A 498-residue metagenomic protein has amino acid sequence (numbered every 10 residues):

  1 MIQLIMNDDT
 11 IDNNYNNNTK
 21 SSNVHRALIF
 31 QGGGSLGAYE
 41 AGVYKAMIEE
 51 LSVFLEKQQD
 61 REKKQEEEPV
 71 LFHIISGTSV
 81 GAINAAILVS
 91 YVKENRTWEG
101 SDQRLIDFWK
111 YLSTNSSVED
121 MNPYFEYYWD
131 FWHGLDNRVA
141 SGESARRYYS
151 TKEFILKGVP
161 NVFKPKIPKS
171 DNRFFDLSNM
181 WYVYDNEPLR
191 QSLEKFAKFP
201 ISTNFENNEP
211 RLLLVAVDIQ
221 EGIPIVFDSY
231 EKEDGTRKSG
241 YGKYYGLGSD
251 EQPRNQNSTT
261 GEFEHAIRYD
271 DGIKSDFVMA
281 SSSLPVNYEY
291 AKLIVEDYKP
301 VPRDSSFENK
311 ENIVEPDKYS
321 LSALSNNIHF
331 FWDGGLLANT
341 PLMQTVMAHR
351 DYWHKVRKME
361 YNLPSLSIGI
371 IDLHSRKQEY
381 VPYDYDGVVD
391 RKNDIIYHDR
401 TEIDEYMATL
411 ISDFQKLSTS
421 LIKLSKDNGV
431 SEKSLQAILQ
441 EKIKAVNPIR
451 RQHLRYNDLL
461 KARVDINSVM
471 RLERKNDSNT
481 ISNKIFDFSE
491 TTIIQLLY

Functional and structural regions predicted by a protein language model:
M1-S21: Flexible, membrane-associating and regulatory peripheral segments of lipid-active enzymes
T10, L177, S325-N327, L336-A338 (+3 more regions): C-terminal helical/tail subdomains of lipid-metabolizing enzymes
K20-R26, S325, P364: A short, charged/proline- and glycine-enriched loop that marks the coil->beta-strand transition at the N-terminal
N23-A27, S35-W181, E187, L193 (+2 more regions): Patatin-like phospholipase
G32-S35, Q220: Short polar catalytic/cofactor-binding loops
V53-P69, K195, W353-E360, A437-R455: Short mixed-charge
K164, P168-V183, E187-K195, F205-H354 (+1 more regions): Active-site gating loop/helix substructures
